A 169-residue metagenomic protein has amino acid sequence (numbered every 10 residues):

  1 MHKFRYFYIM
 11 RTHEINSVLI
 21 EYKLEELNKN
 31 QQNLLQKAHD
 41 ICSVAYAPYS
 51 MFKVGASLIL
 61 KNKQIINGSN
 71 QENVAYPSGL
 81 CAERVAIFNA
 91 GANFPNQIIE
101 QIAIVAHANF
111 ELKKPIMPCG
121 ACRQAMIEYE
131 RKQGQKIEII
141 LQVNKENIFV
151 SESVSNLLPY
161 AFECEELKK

Functional and structural regions predicted by a protein language model:
M1-I9: Short, Lys/Arg-enriched N-terminal segments with co-localized hydrophobic residues within the first ~10-30 amino acids
I9-I41, F88, F94-K169: C-terminal binding/interaction regions
V44-S50, I137-E138: Extended beta-strand/beta-hairpin segments
M51-L60: Short beta-strand scaffold segments in enzyme catalytic cores
S69-Y76, A108-K113: A short glycine/serine-rich beta->alpha loop
N73-A92: A short mixed-secondary-structure module that forms the rim of ligand-binding clefts
